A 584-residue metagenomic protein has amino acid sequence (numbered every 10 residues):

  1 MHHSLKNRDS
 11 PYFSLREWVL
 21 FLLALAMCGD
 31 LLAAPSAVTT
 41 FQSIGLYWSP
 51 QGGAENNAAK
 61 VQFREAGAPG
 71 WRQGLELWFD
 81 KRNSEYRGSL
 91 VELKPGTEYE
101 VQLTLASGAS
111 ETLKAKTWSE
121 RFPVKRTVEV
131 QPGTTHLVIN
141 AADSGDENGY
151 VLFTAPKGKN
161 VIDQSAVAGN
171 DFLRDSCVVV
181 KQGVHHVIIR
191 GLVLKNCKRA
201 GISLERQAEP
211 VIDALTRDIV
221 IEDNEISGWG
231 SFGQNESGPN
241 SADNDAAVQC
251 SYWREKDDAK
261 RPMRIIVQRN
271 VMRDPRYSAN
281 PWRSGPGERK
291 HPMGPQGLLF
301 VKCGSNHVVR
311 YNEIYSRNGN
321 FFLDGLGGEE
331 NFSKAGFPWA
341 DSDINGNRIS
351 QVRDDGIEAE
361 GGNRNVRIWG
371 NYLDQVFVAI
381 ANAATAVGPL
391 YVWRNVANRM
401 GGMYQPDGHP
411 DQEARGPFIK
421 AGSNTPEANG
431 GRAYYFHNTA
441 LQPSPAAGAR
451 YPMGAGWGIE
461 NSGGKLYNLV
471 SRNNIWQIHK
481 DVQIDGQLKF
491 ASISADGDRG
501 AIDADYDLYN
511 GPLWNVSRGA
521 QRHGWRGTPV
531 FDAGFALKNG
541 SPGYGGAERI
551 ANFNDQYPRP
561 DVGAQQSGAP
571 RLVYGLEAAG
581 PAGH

Functional and structural regions predicted by a protein language model:
A33-A54, L113-V124: Pro/Thr/Ser/Gly-rich low-complexity, intrinsically disordered linker/stalk tracts
W48, L93, T97-L103: Short beta-strand segments enriched for Tyr within beta-sheet-rich domains, predominantly fibronectin type III
Q51-F63: Solvent-exposed loop/turn segments flanking beta-strands in beta-repeat/beta-sandwich domains
K60-G96: Recognizes extended acidic, P/S/T-rich segments that occur within or adjacent to Ig-like beta-sandwich modules
R121-G133, G145-K198, E225-S241, G401: Right-handed parallel beta-helix/beta-spiral solenoid domain characteristic of secreted/periplasmic
D146-E147, L152, P239-A242, A246-Y252 (+4 more regions): Acidic, glycine- and Ser/Thr-rich low-complexity intrinsically disordered tracts in extracellular/secreted proteins
Y150, T154-N160, H185-N196, D213-F232 (+12 more regions): Right-handed parallel beta-helix
A168-V179, K198-I212, Q234-A259, N280-V301 (+6 more regions): Extracellular beta-strand/beta-solenoid scaffold signature
